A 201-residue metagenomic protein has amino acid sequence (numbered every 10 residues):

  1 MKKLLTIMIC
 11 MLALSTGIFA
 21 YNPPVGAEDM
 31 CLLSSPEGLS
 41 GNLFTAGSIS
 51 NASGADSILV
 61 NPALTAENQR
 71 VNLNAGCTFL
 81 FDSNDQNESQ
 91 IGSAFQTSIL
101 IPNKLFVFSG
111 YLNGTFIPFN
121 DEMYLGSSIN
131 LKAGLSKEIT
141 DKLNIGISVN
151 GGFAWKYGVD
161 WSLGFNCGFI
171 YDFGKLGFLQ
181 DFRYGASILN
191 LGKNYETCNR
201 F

Functional and structural regions predicted by a protein language model:
L4-S15: Sec-dependent N-terminal signal peptides
T16-A20: Sec/Tat signal peptide C-region and signal peptidase I cleavage site
Y21-F201: Subset of outer-membrane beta-barrel
